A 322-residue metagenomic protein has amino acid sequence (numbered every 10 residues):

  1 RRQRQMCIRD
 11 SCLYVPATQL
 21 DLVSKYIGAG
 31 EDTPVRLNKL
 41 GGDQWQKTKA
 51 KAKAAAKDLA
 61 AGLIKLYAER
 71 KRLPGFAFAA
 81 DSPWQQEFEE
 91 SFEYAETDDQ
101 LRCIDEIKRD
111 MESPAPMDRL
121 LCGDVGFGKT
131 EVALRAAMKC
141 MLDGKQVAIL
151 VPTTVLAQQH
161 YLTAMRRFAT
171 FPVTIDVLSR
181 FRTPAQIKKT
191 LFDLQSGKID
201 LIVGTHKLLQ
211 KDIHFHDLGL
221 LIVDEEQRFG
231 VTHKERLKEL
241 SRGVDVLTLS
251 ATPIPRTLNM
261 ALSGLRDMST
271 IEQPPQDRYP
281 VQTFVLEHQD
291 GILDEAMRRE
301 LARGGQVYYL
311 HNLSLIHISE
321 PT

Functional and structural regions predicted by a protein language model:
R1-Q5, R9-L101: Upstream accessory/linker segments immediately N-terminal to the RecA-like ATPase cores of bacterial MutS and a subset
Q3-R4, I8-D10, L313-T322: Residue-level detector of conserved catalytic or cofactor/ligand-binding positions in enzyme active sites
R72, F92-Y94, R102-D105, E112-S319: Inter-lobe coupling/hinge segments of SF2-like helicase ATPases
